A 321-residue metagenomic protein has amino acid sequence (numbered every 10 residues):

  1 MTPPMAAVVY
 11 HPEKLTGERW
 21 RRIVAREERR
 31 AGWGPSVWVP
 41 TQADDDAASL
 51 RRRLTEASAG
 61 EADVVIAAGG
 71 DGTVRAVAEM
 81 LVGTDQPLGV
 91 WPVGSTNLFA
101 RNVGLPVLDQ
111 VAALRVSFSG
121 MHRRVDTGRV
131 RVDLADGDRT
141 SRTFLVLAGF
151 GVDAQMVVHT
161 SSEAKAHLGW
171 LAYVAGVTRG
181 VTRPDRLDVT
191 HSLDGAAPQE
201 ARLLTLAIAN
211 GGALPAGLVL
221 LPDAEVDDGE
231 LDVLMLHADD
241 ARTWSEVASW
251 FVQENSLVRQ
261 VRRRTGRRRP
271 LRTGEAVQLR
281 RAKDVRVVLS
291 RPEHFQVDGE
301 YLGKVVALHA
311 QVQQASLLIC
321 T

Functional and structural regions predicted by a protein language model:
M1-V65, R75, R115: ATP/NTP phosphate-donor binding region
Y10-P12, G69, H237: Short beta-strand/turn micro-motifs composed of small residues that flank or help shape donor/cofactor-binding pockets
E18, P40-Q42, V82-T205: Catalytic core of DAGKc-family lipid kinases
D63-A68, Q260: Periplasmic-binding protein-like
G72-V77, V125: Short glycine/serine/threonine-rich phosphate/pyrophosphate-binding segments that cradle anionic phosphate groups
G149, D153, A207-P222, Y301: Glycine-rich phosphate/pyrophosphate-binding beta-alpha loops
A164-A172, A216-G217, P222-E246: Gly/Ser/Thr-rich active-site loops/lids in small-molecule metabolic enzymes that frequently grip phosphoryl groups
L193-G195, E225, M235-T321: ATP/nucleoside-binding phosphotransfer catalytic cores, i.e., glycine-rich phosphate-binding loops
